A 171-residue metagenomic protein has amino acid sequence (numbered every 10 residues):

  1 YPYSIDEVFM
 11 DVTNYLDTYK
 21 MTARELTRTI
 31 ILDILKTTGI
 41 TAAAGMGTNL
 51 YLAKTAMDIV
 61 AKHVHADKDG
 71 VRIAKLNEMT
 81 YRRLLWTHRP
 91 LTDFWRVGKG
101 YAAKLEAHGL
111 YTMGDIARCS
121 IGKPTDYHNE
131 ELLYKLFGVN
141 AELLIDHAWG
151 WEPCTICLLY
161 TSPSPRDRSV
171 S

Functional and structural regions predicted by a protein language model:
Y1-D67, E142: Structure-specific DNA junction-binding interface
M10, I31, L85, G122-K123: Non-catalytic interaction surface on structured domains
T38, L91-T92: A generic hydrophobic-helix recognition signal that picks specific residues within alpha-helical hydrophobic
K68-L85: A short, charged helix-loop
W86-P90: Structural motif
D93, Y101-S162, R166: DNA-contacting surface of Y-family translesion DNA polymerases
